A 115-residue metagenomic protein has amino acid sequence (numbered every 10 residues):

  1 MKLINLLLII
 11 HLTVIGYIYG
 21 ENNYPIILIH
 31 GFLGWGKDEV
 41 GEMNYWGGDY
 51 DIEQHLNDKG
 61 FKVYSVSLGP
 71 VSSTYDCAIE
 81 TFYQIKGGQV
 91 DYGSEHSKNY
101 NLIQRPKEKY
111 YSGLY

Functional and structural regions predicted by a protein language model:
K2-I9: Sec-dependent signal peptide recognition, specifically the positively charged N-region followed immediately by
Y19-Y115: N-terminal non-catalytic accessory region
